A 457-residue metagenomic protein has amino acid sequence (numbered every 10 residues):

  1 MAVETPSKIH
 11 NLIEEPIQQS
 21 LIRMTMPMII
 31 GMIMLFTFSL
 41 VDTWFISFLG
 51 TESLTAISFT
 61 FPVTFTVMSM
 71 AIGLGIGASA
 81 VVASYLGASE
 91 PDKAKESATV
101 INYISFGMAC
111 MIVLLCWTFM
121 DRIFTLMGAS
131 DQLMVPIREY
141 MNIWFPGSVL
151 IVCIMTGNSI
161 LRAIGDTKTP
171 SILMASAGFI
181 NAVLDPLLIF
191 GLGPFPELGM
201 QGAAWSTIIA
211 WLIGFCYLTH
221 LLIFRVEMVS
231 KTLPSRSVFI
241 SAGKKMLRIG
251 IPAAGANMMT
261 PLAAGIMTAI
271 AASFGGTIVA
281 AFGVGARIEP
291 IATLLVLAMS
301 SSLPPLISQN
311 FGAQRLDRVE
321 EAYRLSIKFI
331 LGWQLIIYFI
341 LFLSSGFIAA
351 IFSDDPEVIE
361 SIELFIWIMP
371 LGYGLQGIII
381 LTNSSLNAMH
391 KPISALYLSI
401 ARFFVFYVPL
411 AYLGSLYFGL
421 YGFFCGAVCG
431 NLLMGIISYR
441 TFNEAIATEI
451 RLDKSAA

Functional and structural regions predicted by a protein language model:
M1-T25, V82-V149, F195-I251, I307-G372 (+1 more regions): Short alpha-helical transmembrane segments in multi-pass integral membrane proteins
E14, Q18-T37, V41, V63-M70 (+7 more regions): Residue-level signal for short hydrophobic patches within transmembrane helices of multi-pass membrane transporters
R23-S39, I143, A177, A210-G214 (+4 more regions): Transmembrane helical elements of multi-pass membrane transporters/channels
I33, T37-T55, F124-D131, L187-L198 (+3 more regions): Helix-terminus/linker motif at the lipid-water interface of multi-pass membrane proteins
L54-L114, I151-P170, T268, A281-F339 (+2 more regions): Small-residue-rich hydrophobic transmembrane alpha-helices
T66-S69, N181-P186, F215-T219, I291-L294 (+3 more regions): Hydrophobic transmembrane alpha-helices of multi-pass small-molecule transporters
G75, W144-R162, P170-G178, A203-L218 (+4 more regions): Short runs within selected transmembrane alpha-helices of multi-pass transporters and secretion channels
C116, S159, D185, I189 (+8 more regions): Structural signal for membrane-spanning alpha-helices in multi-pass inner-membrane proteins, emphasizing helix cores
